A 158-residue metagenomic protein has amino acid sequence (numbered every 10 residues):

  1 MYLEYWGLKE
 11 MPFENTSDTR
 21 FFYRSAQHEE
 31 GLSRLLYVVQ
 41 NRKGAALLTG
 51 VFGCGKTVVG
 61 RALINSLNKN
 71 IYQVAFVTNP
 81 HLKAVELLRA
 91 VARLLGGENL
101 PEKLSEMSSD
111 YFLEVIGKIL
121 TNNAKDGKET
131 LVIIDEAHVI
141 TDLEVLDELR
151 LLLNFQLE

Functional and structural regions predicted by a protein language model:
M1-R42: A short, basic N-terminal segment
L3, K83-A90, E98-I134, H138-E148 (+1 more regions): Mid-core helix/loop region of P-loop NTP-binding domains shared across ATPases and GTPases
E30-R34, V59, V115, E148: Well-ordered alpha-helical segments embedded in enzymatic catalytic cores
L35, L48, T57, V91 (+1 more regions): Conserved RecA-like P-loop NTPase ATPase core
N41-L63, P80: Walker A/P-loop nucleotide-binding motif
K43-G44, K69-V74, K128-E129, D147: Short glycine-/polar-rich loops that comprise or flank the Walker A/P-loop and associated switch/sensor motifs
S66, E148-L152: Conserved helical "switch/dimer-interface" subregion of ABC/ABC-like ATPase nucleotide-binding domains
S66-L95: AAA+/P-loop NTPase substrate/partner-engagement loops
